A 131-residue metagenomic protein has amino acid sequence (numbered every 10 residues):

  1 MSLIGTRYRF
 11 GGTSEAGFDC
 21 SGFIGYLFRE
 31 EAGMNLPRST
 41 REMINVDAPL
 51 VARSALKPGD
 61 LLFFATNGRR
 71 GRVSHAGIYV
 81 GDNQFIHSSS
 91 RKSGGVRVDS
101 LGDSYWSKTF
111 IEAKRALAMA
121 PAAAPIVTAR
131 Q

Functional and structural regions predicted by a protein language model:
M1-G5: Surface-exposed, glycine-biased beta-strand/turn segments
T6-P58: Catalytic cysteine-centered active-site loop
R72-Q131: Aromatic- and glycine-rich peptidoglycan recognition patches
